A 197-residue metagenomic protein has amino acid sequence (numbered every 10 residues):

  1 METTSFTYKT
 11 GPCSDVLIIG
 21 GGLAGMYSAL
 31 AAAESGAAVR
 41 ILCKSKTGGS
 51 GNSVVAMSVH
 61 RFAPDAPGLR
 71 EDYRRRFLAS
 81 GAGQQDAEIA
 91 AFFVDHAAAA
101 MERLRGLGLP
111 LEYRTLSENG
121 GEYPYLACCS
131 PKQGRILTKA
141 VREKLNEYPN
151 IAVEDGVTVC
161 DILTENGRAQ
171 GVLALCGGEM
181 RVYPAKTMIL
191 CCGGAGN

Functional and structural regions predicted by a protein language model:
T3-Y8, A31, A37-A38, K44-R168 (+1 more regions): Conserved N-terminal/central alpha/beta ligand/cofactor-binding core
G11-S14, G178-T187: Core beta-strand elements of the Rossmann-like FAD/NAD(P) dinucleotide-binding domain in flavoenzyme oxidoreductases
V16-I41: N-terminal Rossmann-like FAD-binding beta1-loop-alpha1 element of flavoenzymes
G22, T158, G193-G194: Short glycine-/small-residue-rich Rossmann-like dinucleotide-binding loops
A24-G25, Q170, E179-P184: Ligand-binding pocket scaffold of soluble enzyme catalytic domains
S45, A185-T187, C191-G196: Glycine-/small-residue-rich beta->alpha transition segments that form the dinucleotide
